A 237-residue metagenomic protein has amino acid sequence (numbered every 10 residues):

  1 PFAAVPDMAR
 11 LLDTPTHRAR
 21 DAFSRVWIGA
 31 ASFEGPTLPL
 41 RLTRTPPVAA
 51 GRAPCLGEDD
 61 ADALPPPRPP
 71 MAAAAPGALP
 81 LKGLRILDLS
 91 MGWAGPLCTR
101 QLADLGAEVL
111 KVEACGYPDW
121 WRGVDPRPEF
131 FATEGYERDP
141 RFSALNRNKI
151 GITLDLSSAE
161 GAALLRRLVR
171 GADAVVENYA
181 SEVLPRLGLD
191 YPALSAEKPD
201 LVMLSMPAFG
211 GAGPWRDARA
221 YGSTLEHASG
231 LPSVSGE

Functional and structural regions predicted by a protein language model:
P1-W120, F130-T133, N178, L194-S205: Acyl-CoA thioester-binding alpha/beta core of soluble enzymes
T16, W121-V124, W215-A218: Short aromatic-enriched loop/helix-cap "lid" or pocket-rim segments at secondary-structure transitions that line
G29, R41, C98-L105, G171 (+1 more regions): Active-site-adjacent "lid/gating" segments in soluble enzymes
E34-G35, G151-L154, L225: Short hydrophobic-aromatic micro-motifs
L87, E134-A196: A structured beta-alpha segment of the ubiquitous adenosine-cofactor-binding alpha/beta core
M91, L156-S157, A180-S181, P207-A208 (+1 more regions): Short glycine-/small-residue-rich Rossmann-like dinucleotide-binding loops
Y117-G123, L184-R186, G211: Glycine-rich "HGGG/HGxG" loop immediately N-terminal to the catalytic nucleophile of the alpha/beta-hydrolase
P118-G135, L225-S235: Mobile, glycine-enriched helix-loop/loop "lid" segments at the mouths of ligand-binding/catalytic clefts that gate
